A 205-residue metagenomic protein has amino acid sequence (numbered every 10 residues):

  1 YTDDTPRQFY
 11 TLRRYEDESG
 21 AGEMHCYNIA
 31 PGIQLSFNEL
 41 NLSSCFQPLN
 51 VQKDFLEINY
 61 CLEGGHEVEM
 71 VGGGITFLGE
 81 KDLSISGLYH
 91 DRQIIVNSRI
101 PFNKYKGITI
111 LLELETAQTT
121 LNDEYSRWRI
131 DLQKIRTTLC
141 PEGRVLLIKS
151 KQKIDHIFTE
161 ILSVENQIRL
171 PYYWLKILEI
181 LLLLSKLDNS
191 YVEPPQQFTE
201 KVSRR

Functional and structural regions predicted by a protein language model:
Y1-P6, P194, S203-R205: Short intrinsically disordered, low-complexity coil segments enriched in acidic
T2-K106: N-terminal functional module of multi-domain proteins
E69-T199, S203: Alpha-helical bundle regulatory/interaction domains
